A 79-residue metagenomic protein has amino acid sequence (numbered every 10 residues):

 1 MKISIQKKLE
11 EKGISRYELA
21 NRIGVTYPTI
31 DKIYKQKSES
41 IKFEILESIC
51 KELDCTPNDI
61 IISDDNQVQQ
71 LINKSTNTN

Functional and structural regions predicted by a protein language model:
M1-I14: A short, Lys/Arg-rich alpha-helix, primarily the initiator
Q6, Y17, E47, N58: Residues within the helices of the helix-turn-helix
L9, Y34, I45, I61-D64: DNA major-groove recognition helix of helix-turn-helix
E10, N21, K51: Alpha-helical residues within the helix-turn-helix
I14-K32: Short alpha-helical DNA-recognition segment
T26, K37, D64-Q67: The DNA-recognition helices of helix-turn-helix-type DNA-binding domains
K32, I61-N79: Short, charged recognition helix plus adjacent turn of helix-turn-helix-like nucleic-acid-binding domains
K37-S48: Short, basic-rich loop-to-helix N-cap that marks the start of a DNA-contacting helix
